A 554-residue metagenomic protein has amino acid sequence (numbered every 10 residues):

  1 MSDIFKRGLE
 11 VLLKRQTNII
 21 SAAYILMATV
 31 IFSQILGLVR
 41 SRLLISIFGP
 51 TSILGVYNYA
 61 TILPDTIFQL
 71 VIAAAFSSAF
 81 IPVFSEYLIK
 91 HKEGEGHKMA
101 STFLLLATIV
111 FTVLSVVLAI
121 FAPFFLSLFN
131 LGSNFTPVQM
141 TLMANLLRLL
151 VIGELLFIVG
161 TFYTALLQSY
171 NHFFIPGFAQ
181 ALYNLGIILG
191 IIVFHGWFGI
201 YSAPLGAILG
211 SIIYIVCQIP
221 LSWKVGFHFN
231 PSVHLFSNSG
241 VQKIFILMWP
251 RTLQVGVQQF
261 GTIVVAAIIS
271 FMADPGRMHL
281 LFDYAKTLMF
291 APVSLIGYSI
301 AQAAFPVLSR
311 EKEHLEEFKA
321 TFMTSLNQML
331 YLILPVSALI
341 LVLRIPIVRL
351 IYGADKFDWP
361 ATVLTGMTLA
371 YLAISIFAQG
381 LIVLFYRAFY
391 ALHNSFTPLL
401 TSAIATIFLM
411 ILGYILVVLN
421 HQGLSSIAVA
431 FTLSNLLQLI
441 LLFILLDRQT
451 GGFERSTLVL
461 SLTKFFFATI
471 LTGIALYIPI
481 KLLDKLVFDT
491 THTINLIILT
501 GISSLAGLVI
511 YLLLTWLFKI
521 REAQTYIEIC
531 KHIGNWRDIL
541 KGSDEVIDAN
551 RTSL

Functional and structural regions predicted by a protein language model:
S2-L554: Membrane-embedded alpha-helical bundles of multi-pass transporters/translocases, especially carrier/permease families
